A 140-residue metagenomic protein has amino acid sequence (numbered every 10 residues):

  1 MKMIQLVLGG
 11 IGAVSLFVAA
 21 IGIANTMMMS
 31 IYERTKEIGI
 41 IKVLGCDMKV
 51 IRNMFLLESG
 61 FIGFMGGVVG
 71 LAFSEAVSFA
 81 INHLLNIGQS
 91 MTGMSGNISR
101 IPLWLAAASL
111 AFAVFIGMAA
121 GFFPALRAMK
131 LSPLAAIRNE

Functional and structural regions predicted by a protein language model:
M3-I4, L8, I98-P102: Membrane-water interface of transmembrane alpha-helices in multipass transporters/channels
L6-A24, M28-S30, T35-N82, A108 (+3 more regions): Transmembrane alpha-helical interface segments in multi-pass membrane proteins
M29, N86-S90, A128: Perimembrane helix-loop junctions in membrane proteins
T35, L126-E140: Short cytosolic juxtamembrane segments of multi-pass membrane proteins
V77-A107: Short juxtamembrane loops and helix-capping segments at transmembrane helix boundaries of multi-pass membrane proteins
